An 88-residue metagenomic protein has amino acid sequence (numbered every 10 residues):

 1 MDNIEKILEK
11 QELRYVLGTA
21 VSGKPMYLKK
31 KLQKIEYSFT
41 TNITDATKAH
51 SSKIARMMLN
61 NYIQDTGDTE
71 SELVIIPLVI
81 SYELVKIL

Functional and structural regions predicted by a protein language model:
M1-D2, K10-Q11, S22, S52-K53: Low-complexity, intrinsically disordered regions enriched in charged/polar residues
M1-K6, K10, Y82-L88: Short intrinsically disordered terminal tails
M1-K6, Q33-E36, N60-T66: Intrinsically disordered, low-complexity boundary segments flanking structured domains
K6-I7, P25-L28, S52-R56: A short linear-motif detector with a strong N-terminal bias
I7-L13, V74-I76: Glycine-rich, flexible loop segments associated with nucleotide phosphate handling
K10-N42: Short aromatic-glycine-(Arg/Gly/Cys) micro-motifs in beta-strand/loop hairpins
T47-L88: Short, mixed-charge low-complexity intrinsically disordered segments
